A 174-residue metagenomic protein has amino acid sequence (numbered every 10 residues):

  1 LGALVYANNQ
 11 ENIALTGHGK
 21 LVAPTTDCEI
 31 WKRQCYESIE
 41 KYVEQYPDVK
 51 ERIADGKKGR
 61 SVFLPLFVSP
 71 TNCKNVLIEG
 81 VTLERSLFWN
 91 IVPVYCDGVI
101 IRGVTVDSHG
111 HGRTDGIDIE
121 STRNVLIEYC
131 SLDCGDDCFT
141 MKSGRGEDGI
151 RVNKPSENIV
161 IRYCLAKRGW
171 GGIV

Functional and structural regions predicted by a protein language model:
L1-V174: Extracellular/periplasmic carbohydrate-active domains that bind, remodel, or depolymerize complex polysaccharides
